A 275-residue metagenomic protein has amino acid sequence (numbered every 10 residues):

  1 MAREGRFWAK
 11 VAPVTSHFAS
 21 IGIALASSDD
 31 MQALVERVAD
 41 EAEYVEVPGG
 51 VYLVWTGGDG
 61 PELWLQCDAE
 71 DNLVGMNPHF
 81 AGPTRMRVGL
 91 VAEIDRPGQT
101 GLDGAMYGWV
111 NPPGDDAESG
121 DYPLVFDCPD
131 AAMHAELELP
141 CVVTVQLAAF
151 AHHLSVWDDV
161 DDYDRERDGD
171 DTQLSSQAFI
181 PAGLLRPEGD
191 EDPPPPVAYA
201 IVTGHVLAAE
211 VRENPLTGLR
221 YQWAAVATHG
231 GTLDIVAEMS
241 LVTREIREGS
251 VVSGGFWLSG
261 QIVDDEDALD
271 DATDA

Functional and structural regions predicted by a protein language model:
A2-H79: N-terminal ordered "arm"
Y44-P193, Y199: Long, hydrophobic alpha/beta structural blocks
V125-D127, L233-M239: Short amphipathic beta-strand/extended segments with alternating polar/hydrophobic composition
L207-I235: OB-fold (S1/OB) nucleic-acid-binding surfaces
M239-G254: Short nucleic-acid-contacting surface segments enriched for D/E, G, S/T with interspersed K/R
W257-L269: Short, Lys/Arg- and Gly-enriched loop/turn segments at beta-strand edges
D270-A275: Short peripheral tails and domain-boundary helices/loops at the edges of structured domains
